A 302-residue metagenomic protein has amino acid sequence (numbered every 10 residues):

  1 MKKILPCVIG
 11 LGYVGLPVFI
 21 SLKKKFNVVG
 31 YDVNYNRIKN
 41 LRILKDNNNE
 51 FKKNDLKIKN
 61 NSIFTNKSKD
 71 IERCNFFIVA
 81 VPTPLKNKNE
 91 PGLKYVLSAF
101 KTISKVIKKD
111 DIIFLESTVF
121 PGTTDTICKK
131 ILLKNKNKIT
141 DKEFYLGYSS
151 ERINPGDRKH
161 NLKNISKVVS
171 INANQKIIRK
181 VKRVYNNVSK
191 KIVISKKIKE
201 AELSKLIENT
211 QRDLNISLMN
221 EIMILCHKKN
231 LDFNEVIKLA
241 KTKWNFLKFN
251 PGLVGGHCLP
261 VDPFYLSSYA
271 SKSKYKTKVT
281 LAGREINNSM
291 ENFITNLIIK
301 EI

Functional and structural regions predicted by a protein language model:
K2-L5, N27-V29, V33-F76, V81-P91 (+1 more regions): Conserved N-terminal Rossmann-fold NAD(P) cofactor-binding segment
K3, I216, M223, H227-I302: NAD(P)-dependent Rossmann-like dehydrogenase/reductase catalytic/cofactor-binding core
I9-G12: Glycine-rich Rossmann-fold phosphate-binding loop(s) that bind the pyrophosphate of adenine dinucleotide cofactors
G15-L16: N-terminal Rossmann-fold NAD(P) dinucleotide-binding loop
S21-L22: Aromatic pocket-lining residues of Rossmann-like dinucleotide-binding sites
V81-T83, T118, A173: Short glycine-/small-residue-rich Rossmann-like dinucleotide-binding loops
L85-R152: Rossmann-like NAD(P)(H) cofactor-binding subdomain of soluble oxidoreductases
K130-S149, I153-N245, Y269-S273: Internal alpha-helical scaffold of NAD(P)-dependent oxidoreductase catalytic cores
